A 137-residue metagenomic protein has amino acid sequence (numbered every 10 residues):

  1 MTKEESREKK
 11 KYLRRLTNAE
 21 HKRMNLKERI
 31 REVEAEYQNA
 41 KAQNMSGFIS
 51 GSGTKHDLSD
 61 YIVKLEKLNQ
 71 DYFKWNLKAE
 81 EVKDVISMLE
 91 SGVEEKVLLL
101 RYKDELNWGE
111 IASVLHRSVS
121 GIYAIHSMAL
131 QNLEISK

Functional and structural regions predicted by a protein language model:
M1-M88, I135-K137: N-terminal interaction/assembly modules
E20, E94, E110: Acidic-residue sensor for enzyme active/binding pockets
K78-E81, G92-E94, I125: N-terminal positioning helix adjacent to the helix-turn-helix/winged-helix DNA-binding module
L89-L106: Short amphipathic alpha helix immediately N-terminal
L98, I111-A112: Hydrophobic positions on the alpha-helical face of helix-turn-helix-like DNA-binding modules
R101-D104, V114-L115, M128: Preference for long, well-ordered alpha-helical segments
H116-K137: DNA-recognition helix of helix-turn-helix
